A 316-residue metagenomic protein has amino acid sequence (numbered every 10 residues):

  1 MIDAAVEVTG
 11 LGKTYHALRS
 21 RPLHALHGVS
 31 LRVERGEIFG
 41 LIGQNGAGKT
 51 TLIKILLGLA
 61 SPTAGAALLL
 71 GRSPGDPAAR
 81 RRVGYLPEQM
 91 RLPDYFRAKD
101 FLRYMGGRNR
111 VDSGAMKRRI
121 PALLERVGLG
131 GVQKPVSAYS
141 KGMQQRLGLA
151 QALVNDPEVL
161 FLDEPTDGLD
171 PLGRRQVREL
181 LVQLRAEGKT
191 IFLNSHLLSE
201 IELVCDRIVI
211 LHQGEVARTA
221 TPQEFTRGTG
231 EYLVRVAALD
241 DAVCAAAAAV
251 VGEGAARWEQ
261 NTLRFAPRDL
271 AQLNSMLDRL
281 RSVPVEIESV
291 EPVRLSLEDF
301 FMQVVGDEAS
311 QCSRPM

Functional and structural regions predicted by a protein language model:
M1-A4, F225: Extreme N-terminus of proteins, especially the signal/transit-peptide cleavage junction and the first residues
D3, R268-M316: C-terminal coupling/interaction segments
A4-V6, K13-H212, R218: ABC transporter nucleotide-binding domains
G12, K99, L198, D240-D241 (+2 more regions): Alpha-helix N-cap/helix-start and coil->helix boundary motif
R19, A78, T226-T229, V305: Short, flexible helix/strand-to-coil boundary loops that buttress conserved ligand/catalytic motifs in alpha/beta
S73-P74, G130, A237-L239, R268-L270 (+1 more regions): Short, surface-exposed acidic/glycine-rich loop or hinge patches that mediate macromolecular interfaces
R175, E253-A256, E286-E291: A short linear hydrophobic-aromatic micro-motif
R178-P267: ABC transporter nucleotide-binding domain
